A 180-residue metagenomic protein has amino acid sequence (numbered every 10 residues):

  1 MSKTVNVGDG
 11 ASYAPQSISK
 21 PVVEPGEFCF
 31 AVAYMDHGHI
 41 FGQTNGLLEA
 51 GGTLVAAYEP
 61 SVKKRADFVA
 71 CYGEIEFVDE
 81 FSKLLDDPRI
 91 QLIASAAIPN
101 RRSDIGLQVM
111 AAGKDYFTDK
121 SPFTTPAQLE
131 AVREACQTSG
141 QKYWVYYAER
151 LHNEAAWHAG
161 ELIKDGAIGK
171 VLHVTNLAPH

Functional and structural regions predicted by a protein language model:
S2-Y72: N-terminal Rossmann-like dinucleotide-binding module
E27, G52, I75, Q91 (+3 more regions): Short, well-ordered coil/turn segments that N-cap beta-strands
H37-H39, R102, D115, H180: Histidine-centered active-site/metal-ligand motif
G42, D67, K83, L92 (+3 more regions): Alpha-helical elements of Rossmann-like donor-binding domains used by nucleotide-donor carbohydrate transfer enzymes
Y58, A94, L172-T175: Residues embedded in well-ordered beta-strands within globular domains across many folds
Y72-A135: Beta-loop-alpha module in the N-terminal Rossmann-like domain of NAD(P)-dependent dehydrogenases, especially those
F123-H180: A contiguous active-site-proximal alpha/beta segment in oxidoreductase catalytic domains
